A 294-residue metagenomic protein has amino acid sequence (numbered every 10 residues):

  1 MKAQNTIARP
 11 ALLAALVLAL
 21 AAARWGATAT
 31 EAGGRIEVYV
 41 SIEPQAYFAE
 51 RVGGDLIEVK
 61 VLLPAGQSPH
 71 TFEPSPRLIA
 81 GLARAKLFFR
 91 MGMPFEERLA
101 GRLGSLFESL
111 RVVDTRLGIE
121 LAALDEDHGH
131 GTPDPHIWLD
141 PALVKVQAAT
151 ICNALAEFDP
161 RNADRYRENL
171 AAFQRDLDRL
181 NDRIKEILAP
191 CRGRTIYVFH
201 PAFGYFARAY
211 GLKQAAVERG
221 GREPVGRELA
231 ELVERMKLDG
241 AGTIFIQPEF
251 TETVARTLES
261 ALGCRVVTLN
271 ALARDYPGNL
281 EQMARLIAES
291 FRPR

Functional and structural regions predicted by a protein language model:
K2-L13: Bacterial N-terminal signal peptides that target proteins for export
A11-A23: Bacterial N-terminal signal peptides
A23-R294: Extracytoplasmic metal-acquisition and chelation regions
